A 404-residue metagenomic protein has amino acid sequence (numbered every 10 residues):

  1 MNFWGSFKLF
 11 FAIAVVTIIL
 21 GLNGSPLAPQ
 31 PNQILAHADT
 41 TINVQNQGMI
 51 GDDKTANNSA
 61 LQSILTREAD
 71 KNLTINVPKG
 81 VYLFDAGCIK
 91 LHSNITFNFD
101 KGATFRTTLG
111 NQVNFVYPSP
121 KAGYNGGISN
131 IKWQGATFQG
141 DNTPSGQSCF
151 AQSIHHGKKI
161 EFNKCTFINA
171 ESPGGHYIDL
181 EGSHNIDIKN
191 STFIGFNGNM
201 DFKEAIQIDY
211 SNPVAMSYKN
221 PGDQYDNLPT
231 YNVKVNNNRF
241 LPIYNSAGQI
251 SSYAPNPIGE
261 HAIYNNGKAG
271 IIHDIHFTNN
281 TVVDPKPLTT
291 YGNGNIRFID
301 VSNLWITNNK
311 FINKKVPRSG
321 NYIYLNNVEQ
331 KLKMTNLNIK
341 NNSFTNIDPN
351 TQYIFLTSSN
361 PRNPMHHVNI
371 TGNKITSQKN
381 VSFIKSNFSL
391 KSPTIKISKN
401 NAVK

Functional and structural regions predicted by a protein language model:
N2-L27: Sec-dependent N-terminal signal peptides of Gram-positive bacterial secreted proteins and lipoproteins
A28-L61: Right-handed parallel beta-helix/beta-solenoid
T40-I42, N57-V77, A402-K404: N-terminal segments that cap or nucleate solenoid repeat domains
G48, N58, D70-N114, F138: N-terminal extracellular ligand-recognition/capping segment immediately after the signal peptide
S59, L65-T66, L91-S93, P364 (+1 more regions): Extended beta-solenoid/beta-helix repeat architectures
L61, D85-C88, L109-Y124, T143-I154 (+7 more regions): Extracellular beta-strand/beta-solenoid scaffold signature
L65-K71, K90-L91, G127, I154-H155: Flexible, charged surface loops at secondary-structure boundaries
F99-A103, G126-G140, K158-N169, H184-N197 (+7 more regions): Right-handed parallel beta-helix
